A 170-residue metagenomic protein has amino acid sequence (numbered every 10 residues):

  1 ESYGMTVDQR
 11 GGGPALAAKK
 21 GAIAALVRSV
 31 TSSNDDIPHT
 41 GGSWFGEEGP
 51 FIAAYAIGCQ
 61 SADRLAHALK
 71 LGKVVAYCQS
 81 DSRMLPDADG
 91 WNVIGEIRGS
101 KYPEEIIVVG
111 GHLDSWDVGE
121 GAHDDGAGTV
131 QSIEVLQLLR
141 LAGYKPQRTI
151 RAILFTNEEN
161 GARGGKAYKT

Functional and structural regions predicted by a protein language model:
E1-A53, E120, D124: Extracellular/luminal Protease-associated
T6, G12, D89-N92, S115-T170: Acidic/histidine-rich catalytic neighborhood of metal-dependent amide-processing enzymes
P14-A17, I94-S100, K169-T170: Short amphipathic alpha-helices and their capping/turn segments at secondary-structure boundaries
A18-I23, V27-V30, A66-K70, E134-Y144 (+1 more regions): Sec-exported extracytoplasmic/periplasmic mature domains
K20-A25, K73-V74, P103-I107, P146-R151: Loop/turn elements at helix/coil->beta-strand transitions in domains of secreted/extracellular proteins
R28, G110-H112, I153-F155: Generic beta-strand/beta-sheet core signal
S33-D36, P86, A162: Short, well-ordered, mixed-charge alpha-helical segments that flank or form enzyme active sites
S43-A122, E134-A142: Soluble metallo-hydrolase cores and metallopeptidase-like ectodomains found primarily in the secretory/periplasmic
